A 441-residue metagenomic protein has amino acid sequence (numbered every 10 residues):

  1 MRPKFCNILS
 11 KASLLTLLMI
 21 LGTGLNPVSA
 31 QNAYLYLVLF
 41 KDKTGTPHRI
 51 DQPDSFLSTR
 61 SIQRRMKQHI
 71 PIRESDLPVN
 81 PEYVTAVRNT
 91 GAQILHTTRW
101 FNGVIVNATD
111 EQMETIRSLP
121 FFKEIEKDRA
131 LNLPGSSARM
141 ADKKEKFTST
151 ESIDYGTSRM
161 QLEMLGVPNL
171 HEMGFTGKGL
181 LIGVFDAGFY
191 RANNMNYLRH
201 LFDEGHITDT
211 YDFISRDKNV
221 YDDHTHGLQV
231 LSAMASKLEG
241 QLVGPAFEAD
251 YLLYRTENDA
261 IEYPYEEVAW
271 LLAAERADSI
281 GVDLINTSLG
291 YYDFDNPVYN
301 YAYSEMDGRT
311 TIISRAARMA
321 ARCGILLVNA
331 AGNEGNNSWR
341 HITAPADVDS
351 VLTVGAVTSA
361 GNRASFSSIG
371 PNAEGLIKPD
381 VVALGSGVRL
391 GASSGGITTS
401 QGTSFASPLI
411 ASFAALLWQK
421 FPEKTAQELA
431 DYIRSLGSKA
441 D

Functional and structural regions predicted by a protein language model:
M1-A33: Bacterial Sec-dependent N-terminal signal peptides
Q31-A33, I50, E124, S158 (+7 more regions): Subtilisin-like serine protease catalytic core
Q52-T90: Aromatic- and Gly/Pro-rich amphipathic surface segment
P81-L162, P168-H171, D349: Autoinhibitory propeptides
D186, G332, G402: Active-site glycine-centered loops adjacent to acidic/histidine catalytic or metal-binding residues that shape
L201-G205, T210, A356-S407: Catalytic-core environment of secreted peptidases
Y251, A277-D307, A330: Short acidic, glycine-rich surface-loop motifs adjacent to enzyme active sites
Y254-N258, D283, H341, G385-D441: Hydrolase catalytic cores
